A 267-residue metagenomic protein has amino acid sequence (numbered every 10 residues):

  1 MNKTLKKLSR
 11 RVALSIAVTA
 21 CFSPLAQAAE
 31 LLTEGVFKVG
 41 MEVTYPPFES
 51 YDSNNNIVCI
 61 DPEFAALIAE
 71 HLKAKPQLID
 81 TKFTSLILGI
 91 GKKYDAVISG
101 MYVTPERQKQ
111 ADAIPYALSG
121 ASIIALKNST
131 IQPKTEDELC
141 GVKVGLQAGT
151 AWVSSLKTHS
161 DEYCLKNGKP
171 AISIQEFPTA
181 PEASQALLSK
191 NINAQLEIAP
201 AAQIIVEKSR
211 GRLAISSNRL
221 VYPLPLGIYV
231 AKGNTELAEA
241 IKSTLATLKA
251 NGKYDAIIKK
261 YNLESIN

Functional and structural regions predicted by a protein language model:
N2-L14: Bacterial N-terminal signal peptides that target proteins for export
A29-G100, E176, N251, K260: Extracytoplasmic small-molecule ligand-binding "clamshell" domains of the periplasmic binding protein/Venus flytrap
G40-Y45, I79-T84, K93-T104, S119 (+6 more regions): Beta->alpha turn/N-cap motifs
V43, L118-S122, E207-A246, Y261-N267: Periplasmic-binding protein-like
Y51, A65-L72, W152-E176, V206-R210: Ligand-binding cleft/hinge of the Venus flytrap
E63-H71, S129, D137-A151, G227-S265: Extended ligand-binding regions for polar small-molecule ligands
A66, E70, K75-E138, R219-L220: Acidic, polar ligand-binding/catalytic clefts
T84-L88, M101-K109, S155-H159, L188-S189 (+1 more regions): A ligand-binding cleft/hinge motif common to bilobed small-molecule-binding domains
